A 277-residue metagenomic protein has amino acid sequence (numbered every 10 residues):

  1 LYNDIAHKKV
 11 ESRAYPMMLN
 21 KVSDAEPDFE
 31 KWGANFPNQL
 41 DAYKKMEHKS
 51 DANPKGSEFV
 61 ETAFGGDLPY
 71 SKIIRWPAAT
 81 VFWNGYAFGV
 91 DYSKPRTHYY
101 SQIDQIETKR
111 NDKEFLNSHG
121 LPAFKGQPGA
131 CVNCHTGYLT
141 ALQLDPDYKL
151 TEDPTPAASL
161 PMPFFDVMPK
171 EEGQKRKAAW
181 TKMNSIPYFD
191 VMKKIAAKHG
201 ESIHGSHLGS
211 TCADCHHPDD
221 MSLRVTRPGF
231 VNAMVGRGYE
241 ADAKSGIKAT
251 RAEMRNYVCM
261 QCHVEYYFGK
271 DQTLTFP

Functional and structural regions predicted by a protein language model:
L1-R96, L144-G209, A213-D214, P218-P277: Primarily the internal scaffold of c-type cytochrome electron-transfer domains, especially repeated/multiheme c-type
A87-K125, G129: Asp/Glu-centered strand-loop micro-motifs enriched in Gly/Pro and often flanked by an aromatic residue
F115-L116, L121-A141, D147, T155: A cross-kingdom signal targeting lumenal/periplasmic-facing segments of multi-pass membrane and secretory-pathway
